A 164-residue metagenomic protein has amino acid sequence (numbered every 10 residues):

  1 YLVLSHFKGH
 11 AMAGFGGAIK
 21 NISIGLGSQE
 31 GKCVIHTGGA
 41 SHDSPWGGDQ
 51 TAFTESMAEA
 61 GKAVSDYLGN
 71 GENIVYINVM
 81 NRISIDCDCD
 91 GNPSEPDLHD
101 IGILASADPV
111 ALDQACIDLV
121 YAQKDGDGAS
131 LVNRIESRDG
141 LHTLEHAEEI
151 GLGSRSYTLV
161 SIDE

Functional and structural regions predicted by a protein language model:
Y1-E164: Extended, low-polarity segments enriched in aliphatic/aromatic residues
